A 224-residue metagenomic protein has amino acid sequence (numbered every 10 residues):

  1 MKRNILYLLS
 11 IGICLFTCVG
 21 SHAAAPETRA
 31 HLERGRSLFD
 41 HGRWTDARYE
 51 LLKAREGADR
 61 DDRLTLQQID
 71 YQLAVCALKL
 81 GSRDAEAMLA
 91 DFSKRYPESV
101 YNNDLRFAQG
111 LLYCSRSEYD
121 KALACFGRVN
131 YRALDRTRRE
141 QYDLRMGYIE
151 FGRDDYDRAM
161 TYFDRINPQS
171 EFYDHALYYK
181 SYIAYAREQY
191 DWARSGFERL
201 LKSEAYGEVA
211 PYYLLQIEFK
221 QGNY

Functional and structural regions predicted by a protein language model:
K2-Y7, C18-Y224: Acidic, polar-rich low-complexity tracts and alpha-helical solenoid repeat scaffolds
L9-L15: Hydrophobic helical h-region of N-terminal Sec-dependent signal peptides in bacterial secretory/periplasmic proteins
